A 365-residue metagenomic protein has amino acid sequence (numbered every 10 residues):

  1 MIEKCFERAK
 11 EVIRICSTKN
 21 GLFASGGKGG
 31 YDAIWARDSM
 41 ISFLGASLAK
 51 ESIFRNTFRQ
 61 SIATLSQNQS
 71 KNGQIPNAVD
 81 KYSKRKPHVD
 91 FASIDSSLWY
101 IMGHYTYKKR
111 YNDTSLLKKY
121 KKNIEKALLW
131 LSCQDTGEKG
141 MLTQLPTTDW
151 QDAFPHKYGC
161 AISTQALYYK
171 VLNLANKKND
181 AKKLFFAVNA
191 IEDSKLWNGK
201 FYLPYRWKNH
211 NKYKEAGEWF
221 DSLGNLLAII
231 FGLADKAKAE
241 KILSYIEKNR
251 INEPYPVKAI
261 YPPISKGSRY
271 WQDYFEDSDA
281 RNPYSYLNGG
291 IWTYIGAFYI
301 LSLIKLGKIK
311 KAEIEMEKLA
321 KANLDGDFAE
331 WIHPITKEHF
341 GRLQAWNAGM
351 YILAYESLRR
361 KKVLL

Functional and structural regions predicted by a protein language model:
E3-K10, I15-C16, G30-Y31, N72-N77 (+5 more regions): Catalytic cores of carbohydrate-active enzymes
L22-I41, F54-R55, Y82-L98, Q151-A166 (+4 more regions): Solvent-exposed loop and edge beta-strand segments that line ligand/cofactor-binding and catalytic clefts
D32-E138, Q165, A239, W292-I300 (+3 more regions): Aromatic-rich carbohydrate-recognition surfaces in CAZymes
S52-I53, S66, L128, N179-D180 (+3 more regions): A short hydrophobic/aromatic micro-motif that marks alpha-helical segments and, especially, helix-coil
L145-Q151: Dinucleotide-binding/catalytic capping subdomain of oxidoreductase cores
